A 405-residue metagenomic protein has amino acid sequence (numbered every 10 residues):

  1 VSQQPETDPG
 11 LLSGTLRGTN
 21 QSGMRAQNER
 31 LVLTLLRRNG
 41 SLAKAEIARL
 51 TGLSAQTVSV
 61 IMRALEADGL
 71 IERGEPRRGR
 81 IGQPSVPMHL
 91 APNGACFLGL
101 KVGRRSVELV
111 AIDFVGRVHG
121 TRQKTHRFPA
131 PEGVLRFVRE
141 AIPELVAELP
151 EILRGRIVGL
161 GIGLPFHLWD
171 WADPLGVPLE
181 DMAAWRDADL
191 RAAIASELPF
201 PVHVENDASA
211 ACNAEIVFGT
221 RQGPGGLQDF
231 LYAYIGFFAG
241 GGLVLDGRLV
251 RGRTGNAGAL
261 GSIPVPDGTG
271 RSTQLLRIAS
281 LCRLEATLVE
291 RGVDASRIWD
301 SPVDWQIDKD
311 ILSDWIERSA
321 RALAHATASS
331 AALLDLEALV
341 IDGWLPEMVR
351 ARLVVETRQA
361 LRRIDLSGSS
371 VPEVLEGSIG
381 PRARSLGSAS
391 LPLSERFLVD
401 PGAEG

Functional and structural regions predicted by a protein language model:
V1-G74, R80-Q123, P129-G155, Q222-P224 (+1 more regions): ATP-binding/phosphotransfer module of carbohydrate and carboxylate kinases, centering on a glycine-rich
V60-G79, A195-N213: Short, compositionally biased leader-like segments
R77, P165-L168, G236-F238, L345-P346: Short glycine-rich anion-binding loops that position phosphate/pyrophosphate groups of nucleotides and phosphorylated
F97-K101, I157-G161, F230-Y234, G240-G242: Short glycine-aspartate micro-motif
R104, A210, F237: Short, glycine/acidic-enriched loop or turn micro-motifs at the edges of active sites
V118, R122-D229, A351-R363: Glycine-rich phosphate-binding loop and adjoining helix at the ATP-binding site of ATP-dependent phosphoryl-transfer
L190-A192, T254-P264, T357-G368: Acidic-glycine-rich active-site phosphate/pyrophosphate-binding loop
T220-Q222, G226-A279: Glycine-rich phosphate-binding loop of actin/hexokinase-like ATP-binding domains
